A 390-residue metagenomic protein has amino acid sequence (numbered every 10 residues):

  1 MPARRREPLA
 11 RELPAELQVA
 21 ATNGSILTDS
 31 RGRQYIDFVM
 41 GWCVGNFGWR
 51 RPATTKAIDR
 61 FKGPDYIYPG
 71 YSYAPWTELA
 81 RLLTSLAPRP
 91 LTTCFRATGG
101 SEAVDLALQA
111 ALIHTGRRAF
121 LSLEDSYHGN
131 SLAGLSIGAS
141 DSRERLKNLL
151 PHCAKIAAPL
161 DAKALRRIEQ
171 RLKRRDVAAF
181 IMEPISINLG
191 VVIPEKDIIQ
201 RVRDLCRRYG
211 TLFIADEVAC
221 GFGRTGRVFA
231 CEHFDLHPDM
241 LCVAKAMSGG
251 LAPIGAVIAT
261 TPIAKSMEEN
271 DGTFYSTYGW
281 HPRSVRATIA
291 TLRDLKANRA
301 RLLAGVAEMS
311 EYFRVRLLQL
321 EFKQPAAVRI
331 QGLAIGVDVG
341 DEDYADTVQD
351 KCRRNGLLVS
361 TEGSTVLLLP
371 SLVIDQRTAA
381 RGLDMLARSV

Functional and structural regions predicted by a protein language model:
M1-V390: Conserved N-terminal phosphate-binding loop of PLP-dependent enzymes in the Aspartate aminotransferase
